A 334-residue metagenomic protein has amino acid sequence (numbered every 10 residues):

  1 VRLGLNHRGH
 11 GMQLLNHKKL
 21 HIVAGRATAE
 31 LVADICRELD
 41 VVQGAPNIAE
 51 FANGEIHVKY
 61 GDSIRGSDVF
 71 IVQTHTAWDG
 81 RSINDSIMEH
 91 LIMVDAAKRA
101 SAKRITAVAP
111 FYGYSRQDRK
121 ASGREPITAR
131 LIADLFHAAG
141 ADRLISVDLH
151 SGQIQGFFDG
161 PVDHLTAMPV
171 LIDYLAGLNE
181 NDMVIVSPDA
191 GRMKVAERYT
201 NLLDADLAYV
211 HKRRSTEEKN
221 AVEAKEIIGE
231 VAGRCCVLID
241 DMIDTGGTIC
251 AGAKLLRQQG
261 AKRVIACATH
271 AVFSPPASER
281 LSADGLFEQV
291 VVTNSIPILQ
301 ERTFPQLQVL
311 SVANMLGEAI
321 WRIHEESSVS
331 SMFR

Functional and structural regions predicted by a protein language model:
V1-R334: PRPP-associated nucleotide enzymes
